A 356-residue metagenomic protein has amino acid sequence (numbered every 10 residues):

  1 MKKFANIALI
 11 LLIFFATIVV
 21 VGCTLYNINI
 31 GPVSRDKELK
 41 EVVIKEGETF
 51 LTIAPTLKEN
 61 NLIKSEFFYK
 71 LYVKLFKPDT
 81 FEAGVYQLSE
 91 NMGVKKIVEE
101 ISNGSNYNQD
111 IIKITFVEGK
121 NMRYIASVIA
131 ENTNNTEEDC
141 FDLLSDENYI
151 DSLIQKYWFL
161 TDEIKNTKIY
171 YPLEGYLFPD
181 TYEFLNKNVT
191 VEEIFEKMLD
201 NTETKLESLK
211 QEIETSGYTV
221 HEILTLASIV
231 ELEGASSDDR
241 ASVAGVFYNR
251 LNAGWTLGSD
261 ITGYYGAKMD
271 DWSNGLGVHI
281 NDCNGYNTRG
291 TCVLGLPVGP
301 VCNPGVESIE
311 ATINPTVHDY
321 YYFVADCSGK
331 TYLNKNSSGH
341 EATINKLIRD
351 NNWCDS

Functional and structural regions predicted by a protein language model:
K2-A5, L51, A241, S337: Hydrophobic alpha-helical segments
K2-K37: N-terminal type II signal-anchor transmembrane helix that functions as the membrane-insertion/stop-transfer segment
A8-I13, A54-P55, F81-G84, D146-S152 (+2 more regions): A generic short-segment signal for beta-strand/edge and adjacent turn/coil regions
F14-V20, V42-L51, F116-M122, I154 (+1 more regions): Short N-terminal secondary-structure initiator segments
L25-T202: Signal peptide-directed extracytoplasmic domains
T115, S127-E138, Y149-S356: Bacterial extracytoplasmic/cell-wall-associated proteins, especially those involved in peptidoglycan
